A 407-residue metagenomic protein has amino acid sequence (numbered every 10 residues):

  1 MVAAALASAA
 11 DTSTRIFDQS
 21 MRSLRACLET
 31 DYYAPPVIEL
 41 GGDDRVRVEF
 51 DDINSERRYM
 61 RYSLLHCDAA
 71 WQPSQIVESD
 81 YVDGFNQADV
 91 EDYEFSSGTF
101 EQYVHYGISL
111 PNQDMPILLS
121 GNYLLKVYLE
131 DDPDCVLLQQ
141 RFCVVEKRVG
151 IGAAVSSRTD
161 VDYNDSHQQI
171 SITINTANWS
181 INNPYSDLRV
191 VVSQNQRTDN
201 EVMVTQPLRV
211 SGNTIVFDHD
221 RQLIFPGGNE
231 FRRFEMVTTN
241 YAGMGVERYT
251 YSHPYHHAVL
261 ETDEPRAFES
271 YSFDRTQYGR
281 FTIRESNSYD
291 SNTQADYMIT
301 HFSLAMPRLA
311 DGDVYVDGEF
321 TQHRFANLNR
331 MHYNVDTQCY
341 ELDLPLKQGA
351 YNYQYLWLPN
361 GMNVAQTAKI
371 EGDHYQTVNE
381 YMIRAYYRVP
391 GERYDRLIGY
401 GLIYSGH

Functional and structural regions predicted by a protein language model:
A9-G41, E146-V161, T276-Y289: Short, compositionally biased P/S/T/A/G/V-rich stretches that sit at domain boundaries
Q19-H66, Y163-T176, N287-F302: Contiguous beta-strand segments within globular domains
E56-G84, N182-T205, G312-Q322: Extended low-complexity, serine/threonine- and proline-enriched intrinsically disordered segments
A69-W71, M115, L129-L137, R197-T198 (+2 more regions): Short acidic/polar inter-strand loop motif in beta-rich domains
V82-G107, T198-P207, H301-Q348, N360-Y386: Aromatic-rich carbohydrate-binding modules that target alpha-glucans
F100-E130: Ligand-binding face of N-terminal immunoglobulin V-set domains in extracellular IgSF glycoproteins
V144-H167, H374-G399: Low-complexity, Pro/Ser/Thr- and charge-rich linker/hinge segments at domain boundaries
L260-A310, L397-H407: Basic K/R-rich, polyanion-interacting modules in nucleoproteins and related proteins
